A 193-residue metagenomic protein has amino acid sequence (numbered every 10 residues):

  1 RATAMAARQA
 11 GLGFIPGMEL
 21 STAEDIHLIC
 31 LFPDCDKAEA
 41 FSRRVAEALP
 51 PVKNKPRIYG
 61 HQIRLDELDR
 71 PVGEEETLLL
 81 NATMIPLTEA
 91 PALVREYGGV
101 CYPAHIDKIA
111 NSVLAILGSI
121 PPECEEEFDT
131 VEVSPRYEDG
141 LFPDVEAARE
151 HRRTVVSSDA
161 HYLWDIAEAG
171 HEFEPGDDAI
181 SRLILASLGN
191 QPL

Functional and structural regions predicted by a protein language model:
A2-R43, A92, Y97-V100, D107-L193: Charged catalytic cores and adjacent phosphate/nucleic-acid-binding surfaces used for phosphate/nucleic-acid chemistry
F32-E75, D177: Active-site gating loops and adjacent loop-to-helix segments of metal-dependent hydrolytic enzymes
R44-P51, E67-N81, R153-E168: A short, terminal or domain-edge coil/loop segment
P51-H61, M84-E89, I106-S112, F128: Short low-complexity stretches enriched in small and charged residues
H61-E96: Alpha-helix-centered segments that form part of catalytic cores
